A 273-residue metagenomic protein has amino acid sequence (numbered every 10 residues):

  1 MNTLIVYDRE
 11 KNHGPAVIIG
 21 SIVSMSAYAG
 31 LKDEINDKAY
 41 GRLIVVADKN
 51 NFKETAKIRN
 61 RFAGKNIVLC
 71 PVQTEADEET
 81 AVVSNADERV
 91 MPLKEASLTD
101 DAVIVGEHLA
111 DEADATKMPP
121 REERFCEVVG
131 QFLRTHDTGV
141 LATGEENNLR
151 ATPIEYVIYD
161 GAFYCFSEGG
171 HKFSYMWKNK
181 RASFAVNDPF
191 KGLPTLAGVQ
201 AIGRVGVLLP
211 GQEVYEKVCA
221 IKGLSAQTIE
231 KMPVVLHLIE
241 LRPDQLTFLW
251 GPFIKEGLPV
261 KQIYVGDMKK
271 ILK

Functional and structural regions predicted by a protein language model:
M1-A29: Short, charged N-terminal beta->alpha structural module
A27-A39: Short acidic low-complexity segments
N36-K53: Short, well-ordered secondary-structure micro-motifs within conserved domains or adaptor modules
D48-K49, K57-I67, P71-E123, A197-K273: Charged, gly/pro-rich active-site loop segments
A115-G139: Short, basic/aromatic recognition patches
G130-E146, A182-V186: A short, Trp-centered hydrophobic/proline-enriched beta-strand micro-motif
A142-G144, F166, N187-P189, L249-G251: A generic structural motif
V157-L193: A short mixed-secondary-structure module that forms the rim of ligand-binding clefts
